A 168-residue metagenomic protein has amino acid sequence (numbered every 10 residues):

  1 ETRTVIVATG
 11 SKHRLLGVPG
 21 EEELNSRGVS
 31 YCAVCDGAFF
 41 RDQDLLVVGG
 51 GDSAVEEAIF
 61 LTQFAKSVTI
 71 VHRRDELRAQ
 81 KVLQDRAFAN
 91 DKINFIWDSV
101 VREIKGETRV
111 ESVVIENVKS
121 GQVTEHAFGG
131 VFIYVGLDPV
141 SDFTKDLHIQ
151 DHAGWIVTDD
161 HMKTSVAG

Functional and structural regions predicted by a protein language model:
E1, V7, Q63-D160: A Rossmann-like FAD-binding core segment of flavoenzymes
T2-R3, D42, F128, V166-A167: Active-site acidic short loop of glycosyltransferases
K12, G17, E22-F39, V135-G168: FAD-site-proximal beta/loop scaffold in flavoenzymes
S30, F40, F88, K92: Conserved N-terminal glycine/acidic-rich loop preference
G49-G51: Glycine-rich Rossmann-fold phosphate-binding loop(s) that bind the pyrophosphate of adenine dinucleotide cofactors
A54-V55: N-terminal Rossmann-fold NAD(P) dinucleotide-binding loop
